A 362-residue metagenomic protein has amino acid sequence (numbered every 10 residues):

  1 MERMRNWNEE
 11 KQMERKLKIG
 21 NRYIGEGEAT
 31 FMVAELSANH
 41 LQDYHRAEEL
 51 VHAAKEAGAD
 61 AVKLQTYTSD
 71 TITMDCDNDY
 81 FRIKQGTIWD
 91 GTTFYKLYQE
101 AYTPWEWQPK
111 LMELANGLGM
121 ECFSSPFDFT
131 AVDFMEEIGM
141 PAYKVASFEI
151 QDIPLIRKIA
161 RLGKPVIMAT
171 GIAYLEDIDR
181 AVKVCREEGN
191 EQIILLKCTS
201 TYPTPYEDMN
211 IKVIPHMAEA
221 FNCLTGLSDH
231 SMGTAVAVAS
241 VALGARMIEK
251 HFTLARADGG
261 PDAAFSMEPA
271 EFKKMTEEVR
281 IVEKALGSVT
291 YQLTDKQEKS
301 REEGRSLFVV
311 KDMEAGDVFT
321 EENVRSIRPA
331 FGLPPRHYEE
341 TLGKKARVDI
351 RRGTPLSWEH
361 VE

Functional and structural regions predicted by a protein language model:
R3-E362: Catalytic cores and adjacent flexible loops of soluble metabolic enzymes that perform enolate/carbanion chemistry on
